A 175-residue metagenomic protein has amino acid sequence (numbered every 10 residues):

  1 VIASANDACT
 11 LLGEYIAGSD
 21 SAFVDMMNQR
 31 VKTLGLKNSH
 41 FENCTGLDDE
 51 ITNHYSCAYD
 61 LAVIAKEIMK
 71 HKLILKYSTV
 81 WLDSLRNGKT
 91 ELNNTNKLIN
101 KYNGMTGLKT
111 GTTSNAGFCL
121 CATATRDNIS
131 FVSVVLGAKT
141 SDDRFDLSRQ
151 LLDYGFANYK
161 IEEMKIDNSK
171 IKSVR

Functional and structural regions predicted by a protein language model:
V1-V63, I68-K72: Active-site-adjacent loops and short helices of periplasmic peptidoglycan-processing enzymes
L36, H40, T52-R175: Domain-terminus/edge residues, biased toward the C-terminal soluble/receptor-binding domains of extracytoplasmic
